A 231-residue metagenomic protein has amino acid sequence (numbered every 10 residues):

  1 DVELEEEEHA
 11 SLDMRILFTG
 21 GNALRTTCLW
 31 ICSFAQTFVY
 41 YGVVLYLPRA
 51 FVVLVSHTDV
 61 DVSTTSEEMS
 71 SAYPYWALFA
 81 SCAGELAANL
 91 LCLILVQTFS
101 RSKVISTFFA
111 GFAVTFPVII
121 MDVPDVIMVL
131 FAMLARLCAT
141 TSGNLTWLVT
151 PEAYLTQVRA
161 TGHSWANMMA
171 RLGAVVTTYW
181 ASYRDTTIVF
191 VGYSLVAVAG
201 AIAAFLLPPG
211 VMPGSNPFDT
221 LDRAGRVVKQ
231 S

Functional and structural regions predicted by a protein language model:
D1-S231: Alpha-helical transmembrane bundle of multi-pass membrane proteins
